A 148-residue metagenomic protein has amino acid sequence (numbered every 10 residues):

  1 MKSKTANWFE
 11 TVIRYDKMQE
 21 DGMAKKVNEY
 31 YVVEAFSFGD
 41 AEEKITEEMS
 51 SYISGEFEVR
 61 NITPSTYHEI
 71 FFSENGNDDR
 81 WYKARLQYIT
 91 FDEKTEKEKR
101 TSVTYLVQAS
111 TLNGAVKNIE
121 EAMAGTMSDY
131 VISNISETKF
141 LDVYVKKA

Functional and structural regions predicted by a protein language model:
K2-K26, G76-R100: Short aromatic-glycine-(Arg/Gly/Cys) micro-motifs in beta-strand/loop hairpins
A6-I13, E29-V32, A41, I45 (+4 more regions): Short, structured motif recognition centered on aromatic/hydrophobic residues
W8, V12-R14, M23, K44 (+2 more regions): A cross-family "folded-core" feature that marks the main globular domain of proteins
K17-E34, S51-S54, K97-Y105, G125-I132: A cross-kingdom feature marking solvent-exposed beta-strand/loop segments within repeated, beta-rich binding/scaffold
A35-F36, A109: Conserved aromatic
S50-F91, G125-A148: Short, mixed-charge low-complexity intrinsically disordered segments
E96, V103-Y144: Mixed-charge, glycine-accented linear interaction segment located at domain edges/termini
